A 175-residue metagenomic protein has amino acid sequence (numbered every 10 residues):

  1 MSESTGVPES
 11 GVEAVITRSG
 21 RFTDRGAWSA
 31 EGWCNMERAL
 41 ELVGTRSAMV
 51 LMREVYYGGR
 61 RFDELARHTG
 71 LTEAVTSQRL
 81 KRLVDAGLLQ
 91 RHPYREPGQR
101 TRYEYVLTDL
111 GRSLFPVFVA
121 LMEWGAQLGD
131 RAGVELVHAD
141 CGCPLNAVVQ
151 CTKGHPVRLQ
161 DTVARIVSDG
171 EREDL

Functional and structural regions predicted by a protein language model:
M1-L42, A86: N-terminal leader segment of winged-helix/HTH proteins
S2-S19, E123-L175: C-terminal regulatory/oligomerization modules of transcriptional regulators
R21-F22, S47-M52, F62, R91-P93 (+2 more regions): Short histidine
C34-V75: N-terminal helix-turn-helix DNA-binding core of bacterial DNA-binding proteins
G44, E96-F118: Basic, amphipathic "hinge/linker" alpha-helix immediately C-terminal to the N-terminal HTH DNA-binding motif
G59, H68, H92-P97, E104: A short, glycine- and basic residue-enriched loop/turn that sits immediately adjacent to a domain's principal
A66-H92: Canonical helix-turn-helix DNA-binding module
A86, V117-L128: Alpha-helical linker/hinge and terminal dimerization helices associated with HTH transcriptional regulators
